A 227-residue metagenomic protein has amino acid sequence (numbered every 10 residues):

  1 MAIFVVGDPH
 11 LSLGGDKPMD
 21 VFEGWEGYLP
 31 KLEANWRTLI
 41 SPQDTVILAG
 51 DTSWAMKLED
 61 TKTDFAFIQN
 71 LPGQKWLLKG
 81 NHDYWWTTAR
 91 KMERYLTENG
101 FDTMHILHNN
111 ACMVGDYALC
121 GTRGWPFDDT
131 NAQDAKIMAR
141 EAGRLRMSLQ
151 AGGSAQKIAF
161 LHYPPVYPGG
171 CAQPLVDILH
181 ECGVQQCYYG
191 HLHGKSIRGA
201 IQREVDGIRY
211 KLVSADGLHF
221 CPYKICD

Functional and structural regions predicted by a protein language model:
M1-F4, L11, A111-G121, Q156 (+1 more regions): Beta-strand-turn-beta hairpins that frame and shape the catalytic cleft of phosphate-ester-processing enzymes
A2, G15-V114, C171-V184, G207-I208 (+1 more regions): Core catalytic region of metal-dependent phosphoesterases/phosphodiesterases, especially metallo-beta-lactamase-like
I3-V5, I47, L119, I158-F160 (+1 more regions): Structural motif
G7-L11, G50-S53, N81-D83, N110 (+4 more regions): Active-site metal-binding loops of divalent metal-dependent hydrolases
P9-K17, P42-T45, L119-D129: Short, basic/glycine-rich phosphate-binding loops at helix/coil junctions that contact nucleotide phosphates
P18-D20, P126-K136, G152-Q186, I197: Active-site-proximal segments of metal-dependent phosphoesterases and phosphodiesterases across multiple
G27, G115-S154, I225-C226: Binuclear metal-dependent hydrolase catalytic cores centered on His/Asp/Glu-rich metal-binding motifs
W76, P165-D227: Conserved beta-sheet core of the metallophosphoesterase superfamily
